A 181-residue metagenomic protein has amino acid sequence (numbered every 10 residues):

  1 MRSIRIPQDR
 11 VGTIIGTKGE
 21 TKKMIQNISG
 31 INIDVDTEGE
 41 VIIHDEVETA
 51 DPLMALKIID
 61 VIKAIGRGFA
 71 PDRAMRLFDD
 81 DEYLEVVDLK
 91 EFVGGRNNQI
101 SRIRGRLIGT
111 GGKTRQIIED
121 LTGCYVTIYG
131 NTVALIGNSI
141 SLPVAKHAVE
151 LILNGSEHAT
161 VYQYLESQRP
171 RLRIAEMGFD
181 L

Functional and structural regions predicted by a protein language model:
M1-L181: RNA-contacting regions in translation and RNA-metabolism proteins, encompassing KH/S1 modules where present
